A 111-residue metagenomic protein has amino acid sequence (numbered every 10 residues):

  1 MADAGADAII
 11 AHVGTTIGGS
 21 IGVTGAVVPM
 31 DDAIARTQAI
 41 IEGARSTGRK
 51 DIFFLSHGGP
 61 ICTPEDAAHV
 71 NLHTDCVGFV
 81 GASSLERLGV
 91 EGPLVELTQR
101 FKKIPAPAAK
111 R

Functional and structural regions predicted by a protein language model:
M1-R111: Alpha/beta enzyme core
